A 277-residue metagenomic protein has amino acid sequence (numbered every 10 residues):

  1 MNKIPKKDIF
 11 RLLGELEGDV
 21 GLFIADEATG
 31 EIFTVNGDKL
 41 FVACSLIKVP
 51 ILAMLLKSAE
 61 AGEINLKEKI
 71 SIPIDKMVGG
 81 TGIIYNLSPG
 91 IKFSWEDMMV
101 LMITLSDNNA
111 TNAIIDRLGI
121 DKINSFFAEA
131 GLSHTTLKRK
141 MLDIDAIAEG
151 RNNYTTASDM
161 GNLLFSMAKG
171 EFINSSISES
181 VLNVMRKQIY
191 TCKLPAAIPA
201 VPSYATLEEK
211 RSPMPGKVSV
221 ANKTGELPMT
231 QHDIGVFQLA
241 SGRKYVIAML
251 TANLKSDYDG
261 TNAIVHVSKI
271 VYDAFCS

Functional and structural regions predicted by a protein language model:
P5-V20, A25, L87-P89, E96-M99 (+2 more regions): Penicillin-recognizing serine hydrolase domain
G18-L40: Short, conserved catalytic-motif segment at the N-terminal edge
G30, V42-I70, M102, I247: Active-site SXXK
G37-F41, Y85-S88: Short glycine-enriched, charge-decorated loop/helix-capping segments at active-site entrances that position
L52-L56, N112, G161: Short, hydrophobic alpha-helix immediately C-terminal to the catalytic nucleophile
A61-L87: Short, glycine/proline-biased beta-turn/loop segments that scaffold the active-site neighborhood
M98-S106: Short helix- or helix-capping micro-motifs that position conserved polar/aromatic residues at function-defining sites
